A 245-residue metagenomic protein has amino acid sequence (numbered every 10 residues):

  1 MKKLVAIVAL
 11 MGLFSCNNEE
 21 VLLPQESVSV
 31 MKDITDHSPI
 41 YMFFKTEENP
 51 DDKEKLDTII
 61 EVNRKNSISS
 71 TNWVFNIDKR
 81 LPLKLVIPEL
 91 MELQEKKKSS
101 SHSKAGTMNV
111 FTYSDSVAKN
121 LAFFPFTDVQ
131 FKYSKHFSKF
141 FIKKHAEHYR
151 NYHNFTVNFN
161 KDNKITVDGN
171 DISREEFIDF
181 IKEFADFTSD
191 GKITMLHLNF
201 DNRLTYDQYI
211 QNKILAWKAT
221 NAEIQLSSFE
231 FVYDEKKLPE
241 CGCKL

Functional and structural regions predicted by a protein language model:
M1-V5: Positively charged n-region of N-terminal signal peptides that target proteins for export
G12-S15: C-terminal motif of bacterial Sec signal peptides marking the signal peptidase cleavage site
N17-L245: Long, low-hydrophobicity, acidic/polar, solvent-exposed interaction domains
